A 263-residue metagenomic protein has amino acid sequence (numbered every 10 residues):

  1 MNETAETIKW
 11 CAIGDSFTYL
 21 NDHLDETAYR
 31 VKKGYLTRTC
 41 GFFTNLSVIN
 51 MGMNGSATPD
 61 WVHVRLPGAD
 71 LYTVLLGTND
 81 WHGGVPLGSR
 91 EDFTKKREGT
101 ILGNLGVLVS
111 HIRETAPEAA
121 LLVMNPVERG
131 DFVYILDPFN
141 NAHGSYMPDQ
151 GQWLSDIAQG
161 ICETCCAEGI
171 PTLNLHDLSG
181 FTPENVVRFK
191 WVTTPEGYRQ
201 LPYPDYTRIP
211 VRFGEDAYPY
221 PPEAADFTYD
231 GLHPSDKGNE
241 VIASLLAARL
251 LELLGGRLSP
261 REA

Functional and structural regions predicted by a protein language model:
M1-G52, V62-G68, S259: Serine-esterase "nucleophile elbow" of acetyl-processing enzymes
A5, V62-E240, S244-P260: Alpha-helical cap/lid subdomain in secreted, periplasmic, or secretory-pathway luminal O-acyl-processing enzymes
G52-N54, V127: Short, solvent-exposed turn/loop segments enriched in Gly/Ser/Thr/Pro and often Arg
P59: Catalytic phosphate/metal-binding cores of nucleic-acid and nucleotide-processing enzymes, i.e., regions that mediate
